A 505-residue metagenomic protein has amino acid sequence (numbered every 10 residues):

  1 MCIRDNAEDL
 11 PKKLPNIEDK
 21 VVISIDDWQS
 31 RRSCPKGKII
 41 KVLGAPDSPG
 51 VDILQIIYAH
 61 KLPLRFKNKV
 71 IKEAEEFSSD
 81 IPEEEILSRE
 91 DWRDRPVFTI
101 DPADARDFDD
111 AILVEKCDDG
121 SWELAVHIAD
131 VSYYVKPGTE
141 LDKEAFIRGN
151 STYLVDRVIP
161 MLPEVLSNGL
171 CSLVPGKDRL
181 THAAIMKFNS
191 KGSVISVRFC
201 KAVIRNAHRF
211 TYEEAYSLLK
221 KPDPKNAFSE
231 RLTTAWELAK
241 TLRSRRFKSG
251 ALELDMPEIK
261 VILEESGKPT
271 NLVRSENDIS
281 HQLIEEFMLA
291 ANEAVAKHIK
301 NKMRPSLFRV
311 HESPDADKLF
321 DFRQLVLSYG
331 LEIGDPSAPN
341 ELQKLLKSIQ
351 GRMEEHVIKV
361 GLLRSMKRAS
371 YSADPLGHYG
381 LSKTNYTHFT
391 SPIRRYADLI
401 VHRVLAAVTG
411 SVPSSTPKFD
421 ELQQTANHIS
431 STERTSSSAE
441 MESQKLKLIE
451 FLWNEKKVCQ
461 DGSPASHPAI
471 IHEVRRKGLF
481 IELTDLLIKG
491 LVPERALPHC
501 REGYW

Functional and structural regions predicted by a protein language model:
M1-A125, S132-K177, K447, A496-H499 (+1 more regions): Charge-lined substrate channels and their catalytic hotspots, especially those that engage the 3′ end of RNA
K12-L14, W28-R31, S88-E90, I100-R106 (+13 more regions): Replace "in large, NTP-powered and nucleic-acid-processing enzymes" with "in large, NTP-powered factors and other
R32-C34, D47-V51, F108-D110, Y134-P137 (+10 more regions): Short helix/loop capping segments that flank catalytic or ligand/cofactor-binding pockets
S151-K248: Conserved catalytic alpha/beta cores of large enzymes that bind or transform nucleotide phosphates and polynucleotides
E164-S167, K220-K225, P269-H281, M303-R309 (+1 more regions): Glycine- and acidic
N189, A227, T233-T241, N277-K297 (+1 more regions): Conserved pre-motif C helix in the palm subdomain of viral-like polymerases
R246-T270, E286-A296, S313-P314, F320 (+2 more regions): Core structural elements
A294, E312, D317-F320, V326-W505: Structured C-terminal cores of nucleic-acid metabolism proteins
